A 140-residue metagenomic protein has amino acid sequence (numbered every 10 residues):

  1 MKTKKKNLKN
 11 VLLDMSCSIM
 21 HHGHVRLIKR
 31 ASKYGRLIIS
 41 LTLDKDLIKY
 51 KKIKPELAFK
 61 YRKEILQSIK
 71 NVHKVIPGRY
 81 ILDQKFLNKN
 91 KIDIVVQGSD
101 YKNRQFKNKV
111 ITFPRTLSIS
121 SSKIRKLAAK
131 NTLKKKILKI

Functional and structural regions predicted by a protein language model:
M1-I140: Nucleotidyltransferase catalytic core that binds NTPs
